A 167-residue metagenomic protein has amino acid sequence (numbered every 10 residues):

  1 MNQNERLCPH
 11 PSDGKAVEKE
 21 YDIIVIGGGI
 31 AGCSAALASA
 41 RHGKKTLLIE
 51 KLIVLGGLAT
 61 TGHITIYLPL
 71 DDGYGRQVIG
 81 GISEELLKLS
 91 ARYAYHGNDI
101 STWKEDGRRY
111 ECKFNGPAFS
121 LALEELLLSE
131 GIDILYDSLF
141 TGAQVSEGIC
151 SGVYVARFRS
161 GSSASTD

Functional and structural regions predicted by a protein language model:
N2-E5, S12, E20, A38 (+2 more regions): Conserved N-terminal/central alpha/beta ligand/cofactor-binding core
Q3-R6, G14, G161-D167: Flavin (FAD/FMN)-binding glycine-rich loop and adjacent Rossmann-like elements that form
K15-G29: Beta1/beta-strand and adjacent pyrophosphate-binding region of the FAD-binding site in flavoprotein oxidoreductases
I26, F140, S165-D167: Short hydrophobic core segments
G32: N-terminal Rossmann-fold NAD(P) dinucleotide-binding loop
Q144-S165: Conserved beta-strand-loop-beta-strand element in the redox core of flavoprotein oxidoreductases
